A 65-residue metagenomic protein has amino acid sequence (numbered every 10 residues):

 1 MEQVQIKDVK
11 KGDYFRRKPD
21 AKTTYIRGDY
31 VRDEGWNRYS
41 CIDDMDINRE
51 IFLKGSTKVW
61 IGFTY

Functional and structural regions predicted by a protein language model:
M1-E2, F63-Y65: Short intrinsically disordered terminal tails
M1-K10: Mixed-charge, Lys/Arg-rich low-complexity intrinsically disordered regions
G12-Y14: A broad helix-preferring feature
K18-I61: Acidic, low-complexity, intrinsically disordered interaction modules
